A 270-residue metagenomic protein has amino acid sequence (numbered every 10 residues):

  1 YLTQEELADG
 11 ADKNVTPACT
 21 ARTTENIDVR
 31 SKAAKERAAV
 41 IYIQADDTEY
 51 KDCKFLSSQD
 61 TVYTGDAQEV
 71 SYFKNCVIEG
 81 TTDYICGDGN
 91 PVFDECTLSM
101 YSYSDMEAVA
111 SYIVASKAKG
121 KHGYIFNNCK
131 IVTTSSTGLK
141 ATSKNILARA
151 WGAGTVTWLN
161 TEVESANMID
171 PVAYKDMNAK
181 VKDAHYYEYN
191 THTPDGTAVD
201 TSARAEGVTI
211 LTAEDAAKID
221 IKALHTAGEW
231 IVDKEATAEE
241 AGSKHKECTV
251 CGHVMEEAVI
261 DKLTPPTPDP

Functional and structural regions predicted by a protein language model:
Y1-L224: Sequence-level preference for short, compositionally simple segments enriched in small aliphatic or small polar residues
H225-P270: Extracellular modular ligand-binding repeats in secreted and cell-surface proteins
